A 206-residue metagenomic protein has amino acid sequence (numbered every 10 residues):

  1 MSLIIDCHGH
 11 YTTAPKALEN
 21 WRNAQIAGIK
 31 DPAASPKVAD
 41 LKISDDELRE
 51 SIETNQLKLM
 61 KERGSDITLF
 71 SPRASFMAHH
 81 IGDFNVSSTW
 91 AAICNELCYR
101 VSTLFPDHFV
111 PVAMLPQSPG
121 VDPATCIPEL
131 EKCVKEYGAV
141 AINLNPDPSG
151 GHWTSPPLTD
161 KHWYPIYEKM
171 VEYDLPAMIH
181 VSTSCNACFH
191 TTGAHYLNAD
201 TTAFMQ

Functional and structural regions predicted by a protein language model:
M1-Q206: Helix-coil boundary/capping segments in enzymes
